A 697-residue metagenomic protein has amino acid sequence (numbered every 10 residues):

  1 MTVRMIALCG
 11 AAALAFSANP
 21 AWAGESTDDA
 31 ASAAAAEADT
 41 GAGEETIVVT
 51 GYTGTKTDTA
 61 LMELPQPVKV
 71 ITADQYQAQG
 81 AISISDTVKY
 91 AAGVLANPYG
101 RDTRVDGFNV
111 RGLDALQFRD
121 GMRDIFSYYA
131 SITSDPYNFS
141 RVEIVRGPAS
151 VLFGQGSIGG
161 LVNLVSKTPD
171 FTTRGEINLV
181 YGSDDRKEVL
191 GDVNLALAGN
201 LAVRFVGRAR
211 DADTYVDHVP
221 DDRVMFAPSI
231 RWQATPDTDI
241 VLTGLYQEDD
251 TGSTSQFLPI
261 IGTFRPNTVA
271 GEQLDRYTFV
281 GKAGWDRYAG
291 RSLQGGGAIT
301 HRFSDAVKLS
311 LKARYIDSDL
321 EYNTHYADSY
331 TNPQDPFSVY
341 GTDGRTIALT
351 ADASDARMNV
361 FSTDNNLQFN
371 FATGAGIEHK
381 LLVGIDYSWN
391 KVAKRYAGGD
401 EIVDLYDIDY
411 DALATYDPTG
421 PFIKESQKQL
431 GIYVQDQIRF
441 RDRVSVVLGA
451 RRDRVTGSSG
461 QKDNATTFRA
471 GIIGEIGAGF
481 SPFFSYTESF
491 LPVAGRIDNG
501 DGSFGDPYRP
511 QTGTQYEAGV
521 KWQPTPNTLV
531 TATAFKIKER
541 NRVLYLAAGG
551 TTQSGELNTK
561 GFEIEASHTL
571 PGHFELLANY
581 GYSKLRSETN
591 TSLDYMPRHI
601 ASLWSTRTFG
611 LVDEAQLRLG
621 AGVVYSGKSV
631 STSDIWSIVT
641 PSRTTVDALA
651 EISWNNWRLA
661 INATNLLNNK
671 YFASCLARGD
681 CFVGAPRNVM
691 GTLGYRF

Functional and structural regions predicted by a protein language model:
S26-T27, D442-R443, K536, Q553-S633 (+2 more regions): Gram-negative outer-membrane beta-barrel transporters
E37-T172, A518: Acidic, small-polar-rich N-terminal luminal/periplasmic segments of exported/outer-membrane proteins
Y137-S140, V151-P228, A234-T238, L293: Outer-membrane beta-barrel translocator/receptor signature
R210-T214, A227-Q233, D237-T300, L320-M358 (+1 more regions): Acidic/polar loop-and-plug regions of large Gram-negative outer-membrane beta-barrel proteins
R231-T235, M358, I377-L382, D386-S388 (+3 more regions): Structural signature of Gram-negative outer-membrane beta-barrels, strongest in the C-terminal barrel of TonB-dependent
D250-T263, K391, I473-E517, L529-T552 (+2 more regions): Surface-exposed extracellular loop regions of Gram-negative outer-membrane beta-barrel proteins, predominantly
G295-D317, I347-G460: Face-selective signature of the C-terminal outer-membrane beta-barrel domain
I299-R302, A306-R314, S318-T324, E475 (+3 more regions): Membrane-embedded beta-barrel scaffold of Gram-negative outer-membrane proteins
